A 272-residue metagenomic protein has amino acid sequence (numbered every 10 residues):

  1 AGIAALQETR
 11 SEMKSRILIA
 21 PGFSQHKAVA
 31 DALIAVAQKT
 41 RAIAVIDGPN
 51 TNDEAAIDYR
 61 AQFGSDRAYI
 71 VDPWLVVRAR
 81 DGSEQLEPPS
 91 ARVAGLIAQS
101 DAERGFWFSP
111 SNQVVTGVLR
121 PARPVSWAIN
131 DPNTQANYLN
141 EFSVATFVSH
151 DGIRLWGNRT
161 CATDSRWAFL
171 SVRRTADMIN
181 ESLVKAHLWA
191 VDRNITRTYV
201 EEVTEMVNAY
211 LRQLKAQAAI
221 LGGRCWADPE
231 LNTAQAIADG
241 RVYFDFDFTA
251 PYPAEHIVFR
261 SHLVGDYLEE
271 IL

Functional and structural regions predicted by a protein language model:
A1-K185, R224, D228: A glycine- and small-residue-enriched flexible loop/hinge signal that marks low-structured segments
A32-I34, V203, R224-W226, G240 (+1 more regions): Composition- and surface-driven signal marking solvent-exposed, interaction-prone regions in large proteins
R41-I46, R174, V207, T249-Y252 (+1 more regions): Glycine-rich loops and low-complexity Gly/Arg-rich segments that provide flexible linkers or classic glycine-based
A168-E230: Acidic, low-complexity glycine/serine/threonine-rich segments
L231-L272: C-terminal edge-of-domain segments
